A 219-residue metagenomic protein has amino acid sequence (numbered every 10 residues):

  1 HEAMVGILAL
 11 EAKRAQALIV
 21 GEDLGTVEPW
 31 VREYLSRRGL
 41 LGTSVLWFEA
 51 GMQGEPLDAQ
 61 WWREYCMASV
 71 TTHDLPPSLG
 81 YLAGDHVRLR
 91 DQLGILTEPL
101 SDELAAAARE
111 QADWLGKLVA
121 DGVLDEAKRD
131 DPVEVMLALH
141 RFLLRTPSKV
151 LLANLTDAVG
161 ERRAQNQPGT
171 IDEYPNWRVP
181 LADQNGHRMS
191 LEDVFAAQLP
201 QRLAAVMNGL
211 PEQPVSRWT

Functional and structural regions predicted by a protein language model:
H1-T219: Catalytic cores of glycan-processing enzymes that make or break glycosidic bonds
